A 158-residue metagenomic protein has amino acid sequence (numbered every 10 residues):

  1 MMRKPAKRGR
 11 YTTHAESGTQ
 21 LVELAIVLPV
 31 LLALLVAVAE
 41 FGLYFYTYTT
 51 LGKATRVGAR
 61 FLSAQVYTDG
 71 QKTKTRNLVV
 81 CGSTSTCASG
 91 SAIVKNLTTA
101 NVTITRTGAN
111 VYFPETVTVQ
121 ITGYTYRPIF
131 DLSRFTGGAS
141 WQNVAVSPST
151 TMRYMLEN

Functional and structural regions predicted by a protein language model:
M2-K4, R56-N158: Short, conserved structural patches
M2-V80: Alpha-helical assembly-interface signal, strongest on the long, hydrophobic N-terminal helix that forms
